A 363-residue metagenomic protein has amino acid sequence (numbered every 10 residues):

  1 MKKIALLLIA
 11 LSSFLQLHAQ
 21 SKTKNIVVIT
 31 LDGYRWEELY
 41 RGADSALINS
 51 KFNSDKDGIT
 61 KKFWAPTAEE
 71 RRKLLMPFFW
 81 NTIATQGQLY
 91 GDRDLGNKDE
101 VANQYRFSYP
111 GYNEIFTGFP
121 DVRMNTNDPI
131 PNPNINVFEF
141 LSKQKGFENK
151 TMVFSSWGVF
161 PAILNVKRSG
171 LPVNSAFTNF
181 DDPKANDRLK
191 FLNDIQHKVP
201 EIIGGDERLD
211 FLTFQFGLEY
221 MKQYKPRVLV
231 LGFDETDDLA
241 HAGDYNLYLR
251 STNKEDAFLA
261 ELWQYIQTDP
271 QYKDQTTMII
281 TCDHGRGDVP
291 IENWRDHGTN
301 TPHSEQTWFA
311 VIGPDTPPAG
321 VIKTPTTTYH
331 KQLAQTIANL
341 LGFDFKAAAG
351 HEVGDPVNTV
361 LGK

Functional and structural regions predicted by a protein language model:
M1-K22: Bacterial Sec-dependent N-terminal signal peptides
V28, W36, D256-R295: Metal-dependent active-site segment of extracytoplasmic phospho-/sulfohydrolases and closely related
R41-Y105: Short, structured active-site-proximal loop/turn typified by the sulfatase FGly-forming signature C/S-X-P-X-R
F63-E70, M124-D128, Y248-L249, W294-D296 (+2 more regions): Active-site rim elements
Y112-G118, D296-L341: Substrate-binding rim/cap in mid-to-C-terminal beta-strand-loop elements of soluble/periplasmic
T117-I130, G170-G205: Acidic, His- and aromatic-enriched active-site or binding-groove loops in soluble protein domains that engage sugars
V166-K167, Q215-E261: Active-site His/acidic residue clusters
F343-K363: Polar, surface-exposed loop/tail segments that function as active-site lids or cofactor/substrate-recognition elements
